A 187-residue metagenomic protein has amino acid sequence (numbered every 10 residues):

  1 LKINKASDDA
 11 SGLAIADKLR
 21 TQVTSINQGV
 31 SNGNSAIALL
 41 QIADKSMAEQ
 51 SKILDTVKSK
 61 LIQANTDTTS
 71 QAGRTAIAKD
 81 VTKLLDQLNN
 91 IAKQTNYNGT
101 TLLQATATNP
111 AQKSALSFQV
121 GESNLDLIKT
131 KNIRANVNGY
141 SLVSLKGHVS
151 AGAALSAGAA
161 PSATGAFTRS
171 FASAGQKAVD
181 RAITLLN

Functional and structural regions predicted by a protein language model:
L1-N187: Primary detection of the long, small/polar-rich alpha-helical "axial" segments characteristic of bacterial flagellar
